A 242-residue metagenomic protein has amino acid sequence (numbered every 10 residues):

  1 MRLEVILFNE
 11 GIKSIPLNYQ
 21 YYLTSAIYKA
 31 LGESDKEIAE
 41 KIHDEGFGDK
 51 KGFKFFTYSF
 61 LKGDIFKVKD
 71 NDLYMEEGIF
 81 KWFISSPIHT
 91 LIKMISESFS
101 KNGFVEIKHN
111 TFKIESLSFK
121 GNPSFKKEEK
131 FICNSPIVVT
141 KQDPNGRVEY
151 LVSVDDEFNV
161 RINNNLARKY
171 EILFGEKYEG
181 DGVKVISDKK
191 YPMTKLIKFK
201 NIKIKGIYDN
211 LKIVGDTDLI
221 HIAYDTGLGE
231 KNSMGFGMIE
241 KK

Functional and structural regions predicted by a protein language model:
M1-K242: RNA-interacting cores
